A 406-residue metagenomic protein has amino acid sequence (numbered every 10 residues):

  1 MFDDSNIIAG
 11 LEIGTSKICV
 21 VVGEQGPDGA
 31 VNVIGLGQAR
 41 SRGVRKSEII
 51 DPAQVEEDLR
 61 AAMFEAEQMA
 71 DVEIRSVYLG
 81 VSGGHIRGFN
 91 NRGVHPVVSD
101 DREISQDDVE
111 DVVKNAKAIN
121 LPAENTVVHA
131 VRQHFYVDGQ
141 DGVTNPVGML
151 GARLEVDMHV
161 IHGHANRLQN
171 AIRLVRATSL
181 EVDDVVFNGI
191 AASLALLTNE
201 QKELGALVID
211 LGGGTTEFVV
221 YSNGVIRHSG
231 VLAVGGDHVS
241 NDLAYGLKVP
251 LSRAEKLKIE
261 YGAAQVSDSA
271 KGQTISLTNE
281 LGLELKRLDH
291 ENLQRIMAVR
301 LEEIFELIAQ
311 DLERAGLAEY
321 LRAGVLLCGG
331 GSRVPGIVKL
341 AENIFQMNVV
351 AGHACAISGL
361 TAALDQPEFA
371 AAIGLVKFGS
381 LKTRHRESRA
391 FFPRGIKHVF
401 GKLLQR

Functional and structural regions predicted by a protein language model:
M1-K17, V21-V208, V225-I226, G236 (+7 more regions): Nucleotide/phosphate-binding catalytic cleft detector across ATP-hydrolyzing and phosphate-transferring enzymes
T15, G213-G214: Short, glycine/acidic-enriched loop or turn micro-motifs at the edges of active sites
V81-I86, G213, G329-G330: Core structural elements
L207, V219, G224-R227, V231 (+2 more regions): Conserved structured catalytic cores and adjacent interaction surfaces of nucleotide-binding/hydrolyzing enzymes
R300-A309: A general structural motif
I308, L327, L375: Hydrophobic, well-ordered secondary-structure elements that form the walls of internal hydrophobic environments
C328-G329, V334-L340: Conserved active-site/ligand-binding neighborhood in enzyme cores
